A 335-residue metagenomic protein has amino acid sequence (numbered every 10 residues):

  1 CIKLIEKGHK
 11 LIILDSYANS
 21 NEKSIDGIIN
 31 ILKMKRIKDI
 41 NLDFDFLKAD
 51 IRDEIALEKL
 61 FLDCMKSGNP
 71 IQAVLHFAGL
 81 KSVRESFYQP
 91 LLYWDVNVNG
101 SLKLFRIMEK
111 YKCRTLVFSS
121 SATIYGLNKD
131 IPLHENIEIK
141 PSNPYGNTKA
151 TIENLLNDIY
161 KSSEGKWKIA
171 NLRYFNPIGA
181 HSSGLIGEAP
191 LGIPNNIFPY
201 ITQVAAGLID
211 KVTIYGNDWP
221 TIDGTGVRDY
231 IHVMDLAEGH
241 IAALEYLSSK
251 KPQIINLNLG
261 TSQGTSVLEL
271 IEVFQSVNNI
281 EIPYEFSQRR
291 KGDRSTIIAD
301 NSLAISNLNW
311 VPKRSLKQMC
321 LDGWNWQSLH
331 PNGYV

Functional and structural regions predicted by a protein language model:
C1-A180: N-terminal Rossmann-like NAD(P)+-binding domain of SDR-like oxidoreductases, especially those catalyzing
N21-E22, D26, F175-N196, G207-R228: Short, flexible, glycine-rich and Lys/Arg-enriched loop motifs at helix boundaries that contact anionic partners
I40, K103, I197-V335: C-terminal substrate-binding subdomain of Rossmann-fold SDR/epimerase-dehydratase oxidoreductases
D53, Q89, G126-L127, E135 (+7 more regions): Generic structural "secondary-structure junction" signal
L80-V83, S183, S306, W310: General structural signal for alpha-helix termini and helix-helix connectors
E109, E188-I193, G292, V311: A general boundary/transition motif marking the beginning of the first structured unit of a protein
P141-T148, P190-I197, D229-V233: The catalytic Tyr-centered alpha-helix of NAD(P)H-dependent dehydrogenases
